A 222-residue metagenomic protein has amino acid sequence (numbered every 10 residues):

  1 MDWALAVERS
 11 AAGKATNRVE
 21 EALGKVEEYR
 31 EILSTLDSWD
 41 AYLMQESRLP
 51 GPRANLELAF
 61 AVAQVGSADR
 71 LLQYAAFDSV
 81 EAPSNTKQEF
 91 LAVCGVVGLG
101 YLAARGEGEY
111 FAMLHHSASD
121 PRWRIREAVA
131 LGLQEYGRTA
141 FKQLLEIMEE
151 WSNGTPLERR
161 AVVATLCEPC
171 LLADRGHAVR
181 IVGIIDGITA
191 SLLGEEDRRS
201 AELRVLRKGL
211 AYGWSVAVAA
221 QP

Functional and structural regions predicted by a protein language model:
M1-K87, L91-V93, G98-Y101: N-terminal alpha-helical scaffold/docking segments in eukaryotic complex subunits
I32-M44, G66-E81, A104-H116, R138-E150 (+2 more regions): Amphipathic alpha-helical scaffolding segments comprising HEAT/armadillo-like alpha-solenoid repeats
G51, S84-Q88, P121-R122, G154-L157 (+1 more regions): Short inter-helical turns and helix N-cap capping residues of alpha-solenoid HEAT/ARM repeat scaffolds
V62, G66, L99-G106, L133-G137 (+4 more regions): Alpha-solenoid repeat junctions
D78-T86, T189-R207: Acidic, Ser/Thr- and Gly/Pro-rich intrinsically disordered linkers and low-complexity segments that flank or connect
Q88-G137: Hydrophobic alpha-helical segments and helix pairs
R198-P222: Accessory, usually C-terminal, subdomains that scaffold auxiliary metal cofactors
